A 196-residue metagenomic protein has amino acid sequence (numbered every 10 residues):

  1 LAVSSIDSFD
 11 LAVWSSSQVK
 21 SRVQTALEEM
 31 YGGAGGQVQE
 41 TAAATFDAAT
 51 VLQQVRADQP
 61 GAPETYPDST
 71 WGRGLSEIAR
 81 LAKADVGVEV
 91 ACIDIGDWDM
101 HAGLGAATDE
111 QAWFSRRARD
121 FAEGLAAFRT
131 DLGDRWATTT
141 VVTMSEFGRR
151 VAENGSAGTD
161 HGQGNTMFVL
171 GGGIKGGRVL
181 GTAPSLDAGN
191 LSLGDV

Functional and structural regions predicted by a protein language model:
L1-D134, T166-L170, R178-V196: Feature for exported/extracytoplasmic and membrane-associated proteins, marking the mature portion
L125, R129-S156: Metal-dependent active-site segment of extracytoplasmic phospho-/sulfohydrolases and closely related
F147-R178: Histidine-centered active-site microenvironments of extracellular/periplasmic hydrolases and transferases
